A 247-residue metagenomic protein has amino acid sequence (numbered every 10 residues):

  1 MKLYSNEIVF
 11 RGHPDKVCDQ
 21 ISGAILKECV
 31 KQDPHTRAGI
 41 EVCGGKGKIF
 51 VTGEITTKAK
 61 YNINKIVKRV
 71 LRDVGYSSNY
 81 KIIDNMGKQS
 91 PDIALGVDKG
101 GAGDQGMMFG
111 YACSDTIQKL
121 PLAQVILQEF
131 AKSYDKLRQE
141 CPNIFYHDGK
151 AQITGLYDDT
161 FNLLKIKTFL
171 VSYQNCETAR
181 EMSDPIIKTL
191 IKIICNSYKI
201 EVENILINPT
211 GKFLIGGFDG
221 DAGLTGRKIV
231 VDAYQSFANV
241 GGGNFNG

Functional and structural regions predicted by a protein language model:
M1, K165-F169, R227-Q235: Short coil-to-beta-strand
M1-G39: N-terminal, positively charged regions that mediate nucleic acid binding
S5-I8, K46-K48, K65, R69-R72 (+1 more regions): Glycine-rich, mobile lid/loop segments that gate access to catalytic sites or pores
R37, D148-A151, G226-V230: Short glycine-rich loop/turn motifs
G39-T57: Short, charge-patterned binding micro-sites
E41, G220-G223: Replace "in large, NTP-powered and nucleic-acid-processing enzymes" with "in large, NTP-powered factors and other
I55-I66: Short, structured active-site "lid" loops
I194, I215, A222-G247: Conserved mixed alpha/beta catalytic, RNA-binding, or beta-rich assembly cores of soluble enzyme, regulatory
